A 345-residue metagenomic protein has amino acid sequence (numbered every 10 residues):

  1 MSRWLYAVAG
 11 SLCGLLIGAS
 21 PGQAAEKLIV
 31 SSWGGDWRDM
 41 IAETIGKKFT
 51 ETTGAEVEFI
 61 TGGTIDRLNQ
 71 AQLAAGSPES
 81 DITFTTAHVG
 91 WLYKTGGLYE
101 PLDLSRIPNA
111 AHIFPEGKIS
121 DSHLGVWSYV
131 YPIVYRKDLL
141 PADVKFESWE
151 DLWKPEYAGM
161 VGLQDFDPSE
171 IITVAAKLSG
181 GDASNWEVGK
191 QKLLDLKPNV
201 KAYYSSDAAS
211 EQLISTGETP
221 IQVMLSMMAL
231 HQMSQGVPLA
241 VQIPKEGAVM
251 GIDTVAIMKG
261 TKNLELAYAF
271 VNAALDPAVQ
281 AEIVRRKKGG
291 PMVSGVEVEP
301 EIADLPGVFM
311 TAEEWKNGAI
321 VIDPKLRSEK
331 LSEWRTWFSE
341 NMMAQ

Functional and structural regions predicted by a protein language model:
A19-A24: Sec/Tat signal peptide C-region and signal peptidase I cleavage site
A25-W91: Early extracytoplasmic/lumenal segment of secretory-pathway proteins
G35-A42, E79-E218: Extracytoplasmic ligand-binding site segments that recognize negatively charged/polar headgroups
H88-L92, S215, P220-P238: A ligand-binding cleft/hinge motif common to bilobed small-molecule-binding domains
H112, Y129, Q191-L196, Q235-K259 (+1 more regions): Periplasmic-binding protein-like
P132-L139, A176-L178, G251-N263, V271 (+1 more regions): A bilobed periplasmic-binding-protein/Venus flytrap-type ligand-binding module shared by bacterial periplasmic
M258-G318: Mature extracytoplasmic/periplasmic domains
W315-Q345: Conserved C-terminal helix/tail region of periplasmic/extracytoplasmic solute-binding proteins
